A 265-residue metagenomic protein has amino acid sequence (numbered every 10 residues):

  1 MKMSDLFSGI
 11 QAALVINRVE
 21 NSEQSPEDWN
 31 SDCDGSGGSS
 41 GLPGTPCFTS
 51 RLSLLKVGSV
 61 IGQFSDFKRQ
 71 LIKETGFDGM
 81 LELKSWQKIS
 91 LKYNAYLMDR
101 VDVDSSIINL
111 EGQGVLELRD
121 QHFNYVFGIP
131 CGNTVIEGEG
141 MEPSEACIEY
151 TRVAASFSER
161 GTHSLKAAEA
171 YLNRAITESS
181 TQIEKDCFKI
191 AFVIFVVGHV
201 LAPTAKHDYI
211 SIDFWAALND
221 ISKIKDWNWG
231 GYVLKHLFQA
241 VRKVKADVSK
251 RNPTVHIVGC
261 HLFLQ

Functional and structural regions predicted by a protein language model:
M1-D186, V193: N-terminal leader regions that mediate targeting or early regulatory function
R69, S105, V115, G132-N133 (+1 more regions): Long, internal protein-protein interaction and assembly surfaces
